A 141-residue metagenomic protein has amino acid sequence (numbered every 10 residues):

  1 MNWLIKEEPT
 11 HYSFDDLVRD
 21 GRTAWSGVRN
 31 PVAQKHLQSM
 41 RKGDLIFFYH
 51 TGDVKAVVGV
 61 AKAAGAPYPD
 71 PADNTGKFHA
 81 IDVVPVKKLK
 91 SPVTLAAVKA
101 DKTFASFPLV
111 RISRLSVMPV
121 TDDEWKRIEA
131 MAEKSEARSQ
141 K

Functional and structural regions predicted by a protein language model:
M1-K42, A132: Compositionally biased, charged N-terminal/linker segments
S39, K55, T75-F78: A generic structural micro-feature
Y49-K55: Short, charged beta-turn/beta-strand-edge "cap" motif at the junction between a beta-strand and an adjacent loop
V60-M118: Aromatic- and Lys/Arg-enriched surface recognition patch
K126-E129: Non-catalytic DNA-recognition/assembly elements of restriction-modification systems
E133-K141: Short, basic, low-complexity termini and linkers enriched in Ser/Thr/Gly/Pro that act as targeting/leader peptides
